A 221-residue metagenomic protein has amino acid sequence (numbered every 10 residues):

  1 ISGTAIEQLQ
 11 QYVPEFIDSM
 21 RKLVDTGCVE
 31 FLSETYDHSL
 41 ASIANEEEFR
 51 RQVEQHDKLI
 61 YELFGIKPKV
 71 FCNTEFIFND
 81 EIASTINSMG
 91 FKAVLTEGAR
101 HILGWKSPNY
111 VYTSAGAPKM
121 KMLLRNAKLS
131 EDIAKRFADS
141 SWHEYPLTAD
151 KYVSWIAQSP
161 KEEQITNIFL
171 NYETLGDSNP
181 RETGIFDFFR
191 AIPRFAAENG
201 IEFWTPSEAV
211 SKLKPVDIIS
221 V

Functional and structural regions predicted by a protein language model:
I1-D25: Active-site beta->alpha N-cap acidic-glycine motif
G3-E7, Y36-S39, F76-N79, A99-H101 (+3 more regions): Short, solvent-exposed loop/turn segments at secondary-structure junctions
P14-F16, E48-R50, T85-K92, D139-S140 (+2 more regions): Short secondary-structure boundary/capping segments
F16-S33, I66, N87-L124: Acidic, His- and aromatic-enriched active-site or binding-groove loops in soluble protein domains that engage sugars
S39-E62, G116, L124-E162, P180-E182: Alpha-helical scaffold elements lining the catalytic groove of polysaccharide deacetylases
S42-A44, I102-Y110, D132-A134, P215-V216: Short, charged, surface-exposed secondary-structure boundary motifs
E54-Y110, L175-I192: Catalytic domains of cell-wall/extracellular-matrix polysaccharide-remodeling enzymes, centered on de-N-acetylation
Y110-V111, A115-M120, L124, D139-W142 (+1 more regions): Active-site and substrate-binding clefts of carbohydrate-active enzymes
